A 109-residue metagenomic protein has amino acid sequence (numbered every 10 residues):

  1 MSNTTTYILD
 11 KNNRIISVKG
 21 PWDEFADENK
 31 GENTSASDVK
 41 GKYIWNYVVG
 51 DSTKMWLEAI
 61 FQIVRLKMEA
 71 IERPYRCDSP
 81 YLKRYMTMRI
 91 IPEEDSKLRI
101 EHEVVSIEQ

Functional and structural regions predicted by a protein language model:
M1-S2, K11: C-terminal helix caps at helix-to-loop junctions of PAS-family sensory domains and analogous signal-transducing helical
T5-Y7: Conserved beta-strand cores of small sensory beta-sandwich domains that regulate signal transduction, primarily PAS/PAC
L9-Q109: Sensory/regulatory domains in signal-transduction proteins
